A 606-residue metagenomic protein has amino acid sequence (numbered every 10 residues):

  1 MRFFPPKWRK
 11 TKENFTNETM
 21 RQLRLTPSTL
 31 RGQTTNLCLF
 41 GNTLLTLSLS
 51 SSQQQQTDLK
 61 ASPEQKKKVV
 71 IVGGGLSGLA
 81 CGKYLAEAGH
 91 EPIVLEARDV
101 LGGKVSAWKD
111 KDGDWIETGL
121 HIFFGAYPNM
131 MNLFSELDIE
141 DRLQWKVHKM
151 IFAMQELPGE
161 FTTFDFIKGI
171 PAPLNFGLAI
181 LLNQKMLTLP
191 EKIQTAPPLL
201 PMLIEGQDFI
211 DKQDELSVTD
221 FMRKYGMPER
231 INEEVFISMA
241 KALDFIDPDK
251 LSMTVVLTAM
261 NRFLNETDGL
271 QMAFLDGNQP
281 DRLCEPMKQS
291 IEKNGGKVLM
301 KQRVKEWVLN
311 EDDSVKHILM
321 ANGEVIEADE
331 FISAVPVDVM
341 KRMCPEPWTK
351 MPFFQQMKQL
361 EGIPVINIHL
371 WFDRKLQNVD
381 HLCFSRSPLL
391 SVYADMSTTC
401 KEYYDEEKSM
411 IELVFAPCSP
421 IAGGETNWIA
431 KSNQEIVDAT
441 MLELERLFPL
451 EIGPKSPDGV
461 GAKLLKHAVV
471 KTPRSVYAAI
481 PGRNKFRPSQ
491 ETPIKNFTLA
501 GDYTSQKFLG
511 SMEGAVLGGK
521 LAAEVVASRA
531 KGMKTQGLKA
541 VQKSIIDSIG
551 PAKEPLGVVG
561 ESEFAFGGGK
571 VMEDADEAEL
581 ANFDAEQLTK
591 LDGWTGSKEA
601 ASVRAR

Functional and structural regions predicted by a protein language model:
R2-V69, E87-A88, D110, S548-R606: Extreme N-terminal leader/targeting segments of oxidoreductases
E64-Q65, A88, Q302-F448, E563-G567 (+3 more regions): Mid-domain catalytic core of redox enzymes that form a hydrophobic substrate pocket/lid adjacent to a catalytic redox
E64-V94: N-terminal Rossmann-like FAD-binding beta1-loop-alpha1 element of flavoenzymes
A86-K111: Glycine-rich FAD pyrophosphate-binding loop
M130-M131, S135-T258, N265: Mobile amphipathic helical/loop "lid" adjacent to a hydrophobic cofactor/ligand pocket
L257-E330: Helical element adjacent to the flavin cofactor pocket in flavoenzyme catalytic cores
E402-D405, V470-L499, Y503-S505: FAD-binding beta-loop-beta segment adjacent to the flavin cofactor pocket
T504-A530: A conserved FAD-binding loop/helix module that cradles the flavin
